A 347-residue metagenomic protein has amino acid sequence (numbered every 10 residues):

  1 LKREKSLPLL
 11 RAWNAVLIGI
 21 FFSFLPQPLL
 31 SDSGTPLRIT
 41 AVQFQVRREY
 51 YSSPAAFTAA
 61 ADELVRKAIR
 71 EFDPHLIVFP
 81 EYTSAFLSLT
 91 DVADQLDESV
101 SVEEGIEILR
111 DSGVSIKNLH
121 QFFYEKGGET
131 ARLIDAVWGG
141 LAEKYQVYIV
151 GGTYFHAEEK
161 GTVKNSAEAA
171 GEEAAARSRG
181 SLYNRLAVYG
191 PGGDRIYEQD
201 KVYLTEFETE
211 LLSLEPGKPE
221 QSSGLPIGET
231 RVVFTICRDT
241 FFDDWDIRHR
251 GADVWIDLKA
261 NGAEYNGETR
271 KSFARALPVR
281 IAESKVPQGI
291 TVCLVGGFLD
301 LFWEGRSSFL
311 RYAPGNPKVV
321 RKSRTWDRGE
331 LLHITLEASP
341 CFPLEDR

Functional and structural regions predicted by a protein language model:
L1-L10: N-terminal secretory signal peptides that target proteins for export/translocation
A15-F24: Bacterial N-terminal signal peptides
P36-P54, E198-K201, E229-D239, I256: Active-site-proximal beta-strand elements of phosphoester/diester hydrolases
R66-Y189, G267-A276: Cys-nucleophile CN-hydrolase/nitrilase-fold catalytic domain and related Cys-dependent amidase chemistry that acts on
P80, Y197-Q199, V320-R324: Short hydrophobic alpha-helix segments
L133-V150, T240-L332: CN hydrolase (nitrilase-like) catalytic-core segments centered on the catalytic cysteine and neighboring Lys/Glu
A136, G140, F155-R250, G267-R275 (+1 more regions): Active-site catalytic loop in hydrolytic enzyme cores
